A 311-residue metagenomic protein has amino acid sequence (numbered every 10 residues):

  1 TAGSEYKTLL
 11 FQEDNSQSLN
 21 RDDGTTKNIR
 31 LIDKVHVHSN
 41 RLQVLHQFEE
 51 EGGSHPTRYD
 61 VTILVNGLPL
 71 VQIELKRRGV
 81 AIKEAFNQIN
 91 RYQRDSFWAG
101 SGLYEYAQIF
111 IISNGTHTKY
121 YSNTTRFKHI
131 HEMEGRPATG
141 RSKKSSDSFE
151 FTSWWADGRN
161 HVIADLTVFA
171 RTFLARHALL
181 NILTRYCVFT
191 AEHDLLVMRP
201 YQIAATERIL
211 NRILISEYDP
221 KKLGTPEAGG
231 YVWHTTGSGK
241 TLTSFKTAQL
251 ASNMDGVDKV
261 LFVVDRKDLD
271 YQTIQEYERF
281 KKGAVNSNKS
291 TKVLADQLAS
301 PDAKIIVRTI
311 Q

Functional and structural regions predicted by a protein language model:
T1-K259, D268-G283, P301-K304: ATP-dependent helicase/translocase motor core
D265-R266, S290: Alpha-helix N-cap recognition
E278-Q311: Inter-Walker segment of RecA-like/P-loop motor cores
